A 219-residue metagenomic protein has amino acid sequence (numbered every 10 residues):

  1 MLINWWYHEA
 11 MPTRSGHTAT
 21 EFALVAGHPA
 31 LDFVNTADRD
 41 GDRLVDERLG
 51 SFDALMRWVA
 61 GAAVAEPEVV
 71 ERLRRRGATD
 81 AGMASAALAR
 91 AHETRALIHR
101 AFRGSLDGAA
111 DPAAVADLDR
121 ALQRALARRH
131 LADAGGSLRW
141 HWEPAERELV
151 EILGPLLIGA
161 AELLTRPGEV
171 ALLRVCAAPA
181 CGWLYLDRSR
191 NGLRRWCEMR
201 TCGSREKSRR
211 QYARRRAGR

Functional and structural regions predicted by a protein language model:
M1-V175, G182: Short helix-coil boundary/hinge micro-motifs
E151-Y212, R216-R219: BZIP DNA-binding basic region
